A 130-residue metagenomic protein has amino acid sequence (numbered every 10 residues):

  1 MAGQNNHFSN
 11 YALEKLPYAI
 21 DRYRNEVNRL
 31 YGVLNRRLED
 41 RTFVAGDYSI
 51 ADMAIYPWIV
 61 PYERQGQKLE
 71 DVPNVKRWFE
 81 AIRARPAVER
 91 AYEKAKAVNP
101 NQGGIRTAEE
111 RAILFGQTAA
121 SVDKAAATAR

Functional and structural regions predicted by a protein language model:
M1-R41, Y62-G66, P100-I105, G116-Q117 (+1 more regions): Conserved C-terminal alpha-helical bundle
A2, Y92-E93: Short, flexible helix/strand-to-coil boundary loops that buttress conserved ligand/catalytic motifs in alpha/beta
A2-N6, F43-D71, K76-A81: GST superfamily/GST-like fold recognition
R22-E26, D71-A84, A91: Extended, well-ordered alpha-helical scaffold segments
L34, D52, I82-V88: Residue-level signal for nonpolar/aromatic packing positions in well-ordered secondary structure
R36-D47, A87-A91: Surface-exposed helix-capping loop/turn segments at secondary-structure junctions
I50, A95-V98: Short, solvent-exposed turn/loop segments enriched in Gly/Ser/Thr/Pro and often Arg
R85, V98-N101: A short structural micro-motif
